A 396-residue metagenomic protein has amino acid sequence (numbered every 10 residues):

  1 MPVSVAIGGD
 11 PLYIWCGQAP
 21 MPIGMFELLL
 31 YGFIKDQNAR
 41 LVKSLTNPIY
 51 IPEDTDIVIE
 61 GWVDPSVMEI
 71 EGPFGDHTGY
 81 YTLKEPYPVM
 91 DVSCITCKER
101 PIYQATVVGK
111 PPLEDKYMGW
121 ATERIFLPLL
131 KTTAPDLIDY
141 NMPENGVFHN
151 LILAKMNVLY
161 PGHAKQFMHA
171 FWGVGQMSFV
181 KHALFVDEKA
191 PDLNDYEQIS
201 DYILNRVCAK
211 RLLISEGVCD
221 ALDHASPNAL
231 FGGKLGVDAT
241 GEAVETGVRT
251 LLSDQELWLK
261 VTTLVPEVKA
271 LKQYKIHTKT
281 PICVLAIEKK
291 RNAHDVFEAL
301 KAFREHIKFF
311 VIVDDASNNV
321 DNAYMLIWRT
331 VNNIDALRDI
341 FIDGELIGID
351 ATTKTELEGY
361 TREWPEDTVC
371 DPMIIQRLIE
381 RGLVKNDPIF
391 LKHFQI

Functional and structural regions predicted by a protein language model:
M1-V5: A short mixed-secondary-structure module that forms the rim of ligand-binding clefts
G9-I396: Charged, compositionally biased interaction regions
